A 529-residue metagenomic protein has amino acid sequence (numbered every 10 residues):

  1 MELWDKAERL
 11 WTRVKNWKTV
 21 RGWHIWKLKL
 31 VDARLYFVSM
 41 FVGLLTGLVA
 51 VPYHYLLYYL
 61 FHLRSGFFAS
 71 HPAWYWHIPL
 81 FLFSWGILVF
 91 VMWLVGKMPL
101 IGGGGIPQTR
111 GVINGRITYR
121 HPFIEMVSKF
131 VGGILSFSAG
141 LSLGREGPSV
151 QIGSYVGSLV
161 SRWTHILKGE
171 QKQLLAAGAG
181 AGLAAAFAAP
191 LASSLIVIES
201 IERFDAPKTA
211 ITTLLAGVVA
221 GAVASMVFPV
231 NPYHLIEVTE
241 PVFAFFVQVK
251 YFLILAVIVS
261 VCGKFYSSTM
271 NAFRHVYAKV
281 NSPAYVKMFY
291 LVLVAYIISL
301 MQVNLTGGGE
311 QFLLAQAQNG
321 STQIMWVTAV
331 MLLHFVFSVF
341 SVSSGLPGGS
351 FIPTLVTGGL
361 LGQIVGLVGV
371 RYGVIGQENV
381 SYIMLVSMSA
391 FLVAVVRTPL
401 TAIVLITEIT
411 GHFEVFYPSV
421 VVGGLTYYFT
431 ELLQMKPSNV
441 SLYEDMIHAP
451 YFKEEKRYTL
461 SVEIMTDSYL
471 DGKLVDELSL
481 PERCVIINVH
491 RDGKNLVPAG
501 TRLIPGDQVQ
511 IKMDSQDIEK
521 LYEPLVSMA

Functional and structural regions predicted by a protein language model:
M1-P450, K456, M465-T466, H490-G493 (+2 more regions): Alpha-helical transmembrane segments and immediately membrane-proximal extracytoplasmic
T466, D471-D517, L521: Cytosolic Rossmann-like ligand/nucleotide-binding regulatory domains
L521-A529: Short, compositionally biased
